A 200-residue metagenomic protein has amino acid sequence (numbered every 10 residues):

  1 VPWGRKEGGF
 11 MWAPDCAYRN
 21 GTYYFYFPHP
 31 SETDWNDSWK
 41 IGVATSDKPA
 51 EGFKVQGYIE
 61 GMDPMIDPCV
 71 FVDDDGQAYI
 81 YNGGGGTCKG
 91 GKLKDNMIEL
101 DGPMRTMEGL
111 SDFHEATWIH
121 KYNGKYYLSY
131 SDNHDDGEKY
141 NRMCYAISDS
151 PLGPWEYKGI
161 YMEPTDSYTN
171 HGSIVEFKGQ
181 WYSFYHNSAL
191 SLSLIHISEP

Functional and structural regions predicted by a protein language model:
V1, W12-D34, V55-E60, D67-G84 (+3 more regions): Hydrophobic core segments of beta-strands in well-ordered, beta-rich domains
V1-G4, A44-M62, K94-D112, Y145-T165: Blade-edge beta-strand/turn elements of extracellular beta-propeller and related beta-sheet repeat scaffolds
G9-M11, D63-M65, D112-H114, S167-T169: Loop/turn position at the start of each blade in beta-propeller repeats
T33-N36, D135-K139, T165-D166, S191-L192: Short glycine/serine/proline-enriched coil/turn segments at secondary-structure junctions
I41-G42, K89, R142-C144: A short loop-to-beta-strand structural motif that recurs across blades of beta-propeller domains
V70, N96-I98, G109-S111, T117-Y122 (+2 more regions): Short, conserved, surface-exposed binding loops centered on an aromatic residue
R142-L190: Catalytic-core region of carbohydrate-active enzymes that cleave or remodel glycosidic bonds
S193-P200: Residue-level detector of conserved catalytic or cofactor/ligand-binding positions in enzyme active sites
